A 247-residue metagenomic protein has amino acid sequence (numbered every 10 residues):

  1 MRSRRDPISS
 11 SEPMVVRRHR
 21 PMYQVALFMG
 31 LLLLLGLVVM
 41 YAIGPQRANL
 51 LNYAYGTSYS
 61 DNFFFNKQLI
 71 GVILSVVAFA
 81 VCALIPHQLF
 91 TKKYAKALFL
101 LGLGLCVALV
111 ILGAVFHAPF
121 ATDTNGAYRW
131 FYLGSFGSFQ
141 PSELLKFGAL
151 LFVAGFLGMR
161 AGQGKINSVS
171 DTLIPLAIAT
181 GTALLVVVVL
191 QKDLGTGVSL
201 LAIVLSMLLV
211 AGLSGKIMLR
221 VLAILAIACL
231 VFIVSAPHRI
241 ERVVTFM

Functional and structural regions predicted by a protein language model:
R2-L27, L31-L32, V38-Q191: Membrane-helix boundary/helix-loop-helix interface segments in multi-pass membrane proteins
D6-S9, C82-L89, L213-K216, C229-H238 (+1 more regions): Cytoplasmic juxtamembrane interface segments
L35, L74, L194, A211 (+1 more regions): Short glycine-rich loop/turn motifs that provide flexible caps or phosphate-binding loops at active sites
V77, A95-L98, L103, I174-L190 (+1 more regions): Hydrophobic alpha-helical segments of polytopic membrane proteins
Q88, K92, G155, M159 (+3 more regions): Short helix-terminus and kink motifs of transmembrane alpha helices, predominantly at the cytoplasmic interface
H117, T122-W130, L219-M247: Hydrophobic, glycine- and aromatic-enriched re-entrant/interface helices and adjoining loop segments
L150, A202-I203, I240: ATP/adenylate-binding site constellation spanning eukaryotic-like Ser/Thr protein kinases, ABC-transporter
